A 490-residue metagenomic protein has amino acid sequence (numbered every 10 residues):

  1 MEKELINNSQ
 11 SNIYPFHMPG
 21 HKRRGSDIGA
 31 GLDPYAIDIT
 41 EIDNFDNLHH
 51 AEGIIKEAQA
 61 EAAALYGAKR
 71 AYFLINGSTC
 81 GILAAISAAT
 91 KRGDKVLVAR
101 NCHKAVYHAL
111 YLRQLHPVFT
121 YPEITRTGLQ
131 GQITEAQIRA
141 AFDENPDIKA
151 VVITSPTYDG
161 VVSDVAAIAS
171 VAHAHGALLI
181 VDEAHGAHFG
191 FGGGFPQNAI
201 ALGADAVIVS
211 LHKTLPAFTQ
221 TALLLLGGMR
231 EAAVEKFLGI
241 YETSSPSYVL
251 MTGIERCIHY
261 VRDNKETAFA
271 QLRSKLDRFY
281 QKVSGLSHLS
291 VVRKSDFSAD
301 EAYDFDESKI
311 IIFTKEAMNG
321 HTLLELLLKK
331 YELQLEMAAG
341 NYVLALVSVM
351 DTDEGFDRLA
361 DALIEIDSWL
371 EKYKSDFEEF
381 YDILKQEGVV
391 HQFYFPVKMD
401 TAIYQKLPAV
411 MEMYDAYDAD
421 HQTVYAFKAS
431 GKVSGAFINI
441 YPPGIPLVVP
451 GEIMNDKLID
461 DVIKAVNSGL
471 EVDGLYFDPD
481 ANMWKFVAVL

Functional and structural regions predicted by a protein language model:
M1-G53, Y441-P443: N-terminal "arm"/small-domain region of PLP-dependent enzymes with the aminotransferase-like
E2-I6, I28-G29, H50, L65-A68 (+2 more regions): Conserved PLP-enzyme active-site core in the AAT-like
R24, I254, K432: Anaerobic metallocofactor- and corrinoid-dependent redox/one-carbon enzyme cores, especially those from methanogenesis
Y35-G77: Conserved N-terminal alpha-helix of the aminotransferase class I/II PLP-enzyme fold
F45, Y72-L74, V151-T154, L344-S348: Short glycine-rich or small-residue beta-strand-to-loop segments that form or flank ligand, phosphate, metal/Fe-S
Q281-I453, K457-F477: Conserved C-terminal alpha-helix-loop-beta "cap" of PLP-dependent enzymes that closes/shapes the active-site mouth
E471-L490: Charge-dense polyanion-binding interfaces
